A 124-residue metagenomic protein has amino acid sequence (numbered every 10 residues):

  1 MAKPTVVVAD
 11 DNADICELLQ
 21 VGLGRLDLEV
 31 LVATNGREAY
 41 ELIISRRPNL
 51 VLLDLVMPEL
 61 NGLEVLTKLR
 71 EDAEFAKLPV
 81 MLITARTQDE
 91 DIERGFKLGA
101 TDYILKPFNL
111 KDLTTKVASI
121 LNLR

Functional and structural regions predicted by a protein language model:
E17-R25: Charged docking surfaces used in two-component/phosphorelay signaling
V32-L50: Acidic, metal-coordinating helix/loop segments flanking the phosphotransfer/catalytic sites of two-component signaling
A33-R37, I92, L110: Conserved Asp/Asn-Gly motif in the active-site loop of CheY-like receiver
M57: Receiver (REC) domain active-site loop signature in two-component systems and cognate sites in sensor histidine kinases
T101: Short, glycine/charged-rich "phosphate-handling" switch motifs in NTP-dependent and phosphotransfer domains
F108-A118: C-terminal output helix
